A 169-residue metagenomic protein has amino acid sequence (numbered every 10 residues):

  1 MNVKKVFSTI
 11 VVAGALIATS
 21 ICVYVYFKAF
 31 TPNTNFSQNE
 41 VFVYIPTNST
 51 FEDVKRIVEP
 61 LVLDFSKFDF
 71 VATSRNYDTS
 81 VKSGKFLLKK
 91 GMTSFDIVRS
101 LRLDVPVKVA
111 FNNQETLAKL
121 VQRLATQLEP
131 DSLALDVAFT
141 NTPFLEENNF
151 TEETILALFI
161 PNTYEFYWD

Functional and structural regions predicted by a protein language model:
M1-D169: Conserved catalytic or metal-liganding residues and their short signature motifs at active sites of enzymes
